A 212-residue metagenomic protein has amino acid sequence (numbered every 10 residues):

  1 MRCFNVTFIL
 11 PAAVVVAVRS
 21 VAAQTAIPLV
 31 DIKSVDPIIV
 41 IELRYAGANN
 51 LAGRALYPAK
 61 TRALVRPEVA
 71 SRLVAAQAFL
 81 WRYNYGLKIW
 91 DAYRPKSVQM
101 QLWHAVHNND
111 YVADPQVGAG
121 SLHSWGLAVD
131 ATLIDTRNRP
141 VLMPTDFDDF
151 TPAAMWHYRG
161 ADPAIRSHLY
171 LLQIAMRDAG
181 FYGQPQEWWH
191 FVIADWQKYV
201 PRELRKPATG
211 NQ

Functional and structural regions predicted by a protein language model:
M1-C3: N-terminal secretory signal peptides that target proteins for export/translocation
N5-R19: Bacterial N-terminal signal peptides
V21-W90, A105-Q186, A194-Q212: Extracytoplasmic cell-surface/polysaccharide-interacting catalytic and binding patches
G86-M100: Secreted/periplasmic proteins that engage bacterial cell-wall peptidoglycan
Y93, W188-W189: Residue-level "edge-of-site" marker
K96-Q99, F191-K198: Beta-rich nucleic-acid/ligand-interaction surfaces
